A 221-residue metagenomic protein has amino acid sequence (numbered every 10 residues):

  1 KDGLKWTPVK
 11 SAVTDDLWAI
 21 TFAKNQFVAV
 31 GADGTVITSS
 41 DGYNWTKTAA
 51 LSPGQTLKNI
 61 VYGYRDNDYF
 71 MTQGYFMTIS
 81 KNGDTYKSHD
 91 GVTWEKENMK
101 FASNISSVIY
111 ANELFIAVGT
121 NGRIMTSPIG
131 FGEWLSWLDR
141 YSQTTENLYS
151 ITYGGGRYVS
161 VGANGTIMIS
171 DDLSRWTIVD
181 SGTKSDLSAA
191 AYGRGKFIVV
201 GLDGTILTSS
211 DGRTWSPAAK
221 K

Functional and structural regions predicted by a protein language model:
K1-K221: Residue-level hotspots at or immediately adjacent to binding/recognition sites across diverse folds
